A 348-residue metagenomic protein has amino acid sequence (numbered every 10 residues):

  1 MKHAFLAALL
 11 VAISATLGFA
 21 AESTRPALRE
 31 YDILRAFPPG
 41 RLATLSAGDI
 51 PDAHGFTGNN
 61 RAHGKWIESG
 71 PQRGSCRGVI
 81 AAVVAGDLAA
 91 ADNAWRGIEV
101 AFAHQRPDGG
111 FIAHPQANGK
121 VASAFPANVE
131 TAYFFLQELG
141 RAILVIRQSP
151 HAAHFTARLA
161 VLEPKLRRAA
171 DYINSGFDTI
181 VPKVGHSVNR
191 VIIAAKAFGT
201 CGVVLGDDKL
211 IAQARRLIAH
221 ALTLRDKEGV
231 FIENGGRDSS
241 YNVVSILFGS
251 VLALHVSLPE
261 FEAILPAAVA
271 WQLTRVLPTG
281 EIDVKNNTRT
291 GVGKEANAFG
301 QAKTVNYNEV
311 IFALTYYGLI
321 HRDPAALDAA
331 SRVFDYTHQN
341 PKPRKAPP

Functional and structural regions predicted by a protein language model:
M1-A4: Positively charged n-region of N-terminal signal peptides that target proteins for export
A7-T16: Bacterial N-terminal signal peptides
A21-P71, L88, D92-P115: Low-complexity, Ser/Thr/Pro/Gly-enriched N-terminal "stalk/linker" regions
N59-S69, R168-P348: Extracellular polysaccharide-recognition and catalytic grooves
G64-G86, W95-A103, F111, Q116-A124 (+1 more regions): Non-membrane alpha-helical segments in proteins
V79, V83-G86, L136, G140-I143 (+6 more regions): Alpha-solenoid repeat junctions
T131-F134, K165, I173: Membrane-interface segments of envelope glycosyltransferases acting on lipid-linked substrates or membrane lipids
S149-E163: HEAT/armadillo-like alpha-solenoid scaffolds in large eukaryotic assembly and transport factors
